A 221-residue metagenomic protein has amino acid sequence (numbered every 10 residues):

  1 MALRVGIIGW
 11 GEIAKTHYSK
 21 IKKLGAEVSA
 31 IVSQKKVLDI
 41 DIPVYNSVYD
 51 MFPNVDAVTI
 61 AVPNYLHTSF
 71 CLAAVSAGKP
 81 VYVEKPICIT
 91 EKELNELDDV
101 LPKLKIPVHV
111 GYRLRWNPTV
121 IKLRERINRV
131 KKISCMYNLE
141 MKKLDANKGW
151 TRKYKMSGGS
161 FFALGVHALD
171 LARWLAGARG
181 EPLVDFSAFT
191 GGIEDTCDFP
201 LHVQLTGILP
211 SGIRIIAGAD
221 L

Functional and structural regions predicted by a protein language model:
M1-I40: N-terminal Rossmann-like dinucleotide-binding module
A14, H67, A168: Catalytic nucleophile loop
I40-D98: Beta-loop-alpha module in the N-terminal Rossmann-like domain of NAD(P)-dependent dehydrogenases, especially those
V83-E84, V108-V110, A217: Hydrophobic residues in well-ordered beta-strands that form the structural core
E96-R113, V130-C135: Rossmann-fold dehydrogenase core element
L114-V184: Predominantly a Rossmann-like dinucleotide-binding segment in NAD(P)-dependent oxidoreductases
A163, D170-L221: Contiguous beta-strand/loop segments that form the cofactor/metal-binding neighborhood of enzyme cores
